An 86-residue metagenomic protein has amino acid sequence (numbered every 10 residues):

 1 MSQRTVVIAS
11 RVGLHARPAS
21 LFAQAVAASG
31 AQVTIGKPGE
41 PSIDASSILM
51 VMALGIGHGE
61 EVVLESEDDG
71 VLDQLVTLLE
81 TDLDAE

Functional and structural regions predicted by a protein language model:
M1-T5, E61: Intrinsic-disorder/low-complexity, polar/charged segments enriched in Ser/Thr/Lys/Arg/Asp/Glu/Gln
R4-V7, S66: Long, low-complexity, intrinsically disordered polar/charged segments
V7-I56: Compact, glycine-rich, soluble single-domain proteins
M52-E86: C-terminal structural segments of small proteins and small subunits
